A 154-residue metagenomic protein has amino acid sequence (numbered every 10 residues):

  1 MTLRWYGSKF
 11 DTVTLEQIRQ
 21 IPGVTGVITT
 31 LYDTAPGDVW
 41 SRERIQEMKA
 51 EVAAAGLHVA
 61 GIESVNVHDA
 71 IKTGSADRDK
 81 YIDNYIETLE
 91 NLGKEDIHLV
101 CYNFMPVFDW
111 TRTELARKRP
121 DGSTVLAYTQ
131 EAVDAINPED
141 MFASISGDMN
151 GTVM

Functional and structural regions predicted by a protein language model:
M1-R4, T25-I28, G56-G61, H98-C101: Structural preference for beta-strand elements that scaffold enzyme active sites
L3-V13, L31-R44, D79, V107-W110: Acidic-and-aromatic substrate-binding clefts and catalytic sites of carbohydrate-active enzymes
D11-T14, T152-M154: Ser/Thr-centered flexible coil motifs
L15-G23, W40-A60, E90-K94: Acidic (Asp/Glu)-rich catalytic clusters
I21-R42, E63-G74: N-terminal substrate-binding region of glycoside hydrolase catalytic domains
T25-I28, M48-E51, Y81-D83, G122-T124: Short, surface-exposed linear patches
I28, Y32-T34, A55, F104 (+1 more regions): Generic detector of bulky aromatic hydrophobic side chains
I71-M154: Active-site acidic/histidine proton-transfer and metal-coordination neighborhood in alpha/beta enzyme cores
